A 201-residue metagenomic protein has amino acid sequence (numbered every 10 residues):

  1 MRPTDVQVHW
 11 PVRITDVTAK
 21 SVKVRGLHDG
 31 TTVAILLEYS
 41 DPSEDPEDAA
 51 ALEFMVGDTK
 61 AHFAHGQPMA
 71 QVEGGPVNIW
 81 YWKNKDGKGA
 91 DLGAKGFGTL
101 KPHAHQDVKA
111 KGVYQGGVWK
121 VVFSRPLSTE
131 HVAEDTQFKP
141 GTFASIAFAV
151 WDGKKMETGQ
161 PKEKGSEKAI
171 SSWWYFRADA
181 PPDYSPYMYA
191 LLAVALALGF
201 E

Functional and structural regions predicted by a protein language model:
M1-P3, S43-Q115, S166-K168, W174 (+1 more regions): Extracellular/luminal beta-rich ligand-recognition and adhesion surfaces characterized by aromatic-Gly/Pro-enriched
M1-T32, L36-E44, G87, F97 (+1 more regions): Order/disorder boundary and secretion-linked terminal/linker segments
Q7-G87, T142-A144, F148-T158: Surface-exposed, glycine/proline- and aromatic-rich loop segments on solvent-exposed faces across compartments
D16, R25, P42, P102 (+2 more regions): Generic marker of residues within folded, mature protein domains
H28, T32-Y39, G112-T129: Hydrophobic/aromatic-rich, well-ordered segments within soluble, folded domains that form packed cores
D45, G117-Q160: Ser/Thr/Pro-rich, low-complexity mucin-like regions that serve as glycosylated stalks/linkers or repetitive adhesive
H105-D107, P126, P186-Y189: Intrinsic structural disorder
